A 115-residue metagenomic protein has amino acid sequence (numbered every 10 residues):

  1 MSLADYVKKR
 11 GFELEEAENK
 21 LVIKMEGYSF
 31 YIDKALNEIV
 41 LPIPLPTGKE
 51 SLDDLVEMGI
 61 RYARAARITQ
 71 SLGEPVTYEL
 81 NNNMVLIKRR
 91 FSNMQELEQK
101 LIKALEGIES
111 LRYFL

Functional and structural regions predicted by a protein language model:
M1-Y31, A66-G73: Charge-rich, low-complexity N-terminal segments
S2, S51-R61, E96-K103: Short amphipathic alpha-helical segments
K24-V56: The feature represents the first ordered module of a protein
I43-M84: Short, internal acidic amphipathic alpha-helical interface segments that mediate docking to partner proteins
L45, R90-F91: Short, histidine-centered active-site or binding-site loop motifs used for metal coordination, general acid-base
V85-R89: Short, aliphatic-rich beta-strand segments
S92-L115: C-terminal charged interaction modules
